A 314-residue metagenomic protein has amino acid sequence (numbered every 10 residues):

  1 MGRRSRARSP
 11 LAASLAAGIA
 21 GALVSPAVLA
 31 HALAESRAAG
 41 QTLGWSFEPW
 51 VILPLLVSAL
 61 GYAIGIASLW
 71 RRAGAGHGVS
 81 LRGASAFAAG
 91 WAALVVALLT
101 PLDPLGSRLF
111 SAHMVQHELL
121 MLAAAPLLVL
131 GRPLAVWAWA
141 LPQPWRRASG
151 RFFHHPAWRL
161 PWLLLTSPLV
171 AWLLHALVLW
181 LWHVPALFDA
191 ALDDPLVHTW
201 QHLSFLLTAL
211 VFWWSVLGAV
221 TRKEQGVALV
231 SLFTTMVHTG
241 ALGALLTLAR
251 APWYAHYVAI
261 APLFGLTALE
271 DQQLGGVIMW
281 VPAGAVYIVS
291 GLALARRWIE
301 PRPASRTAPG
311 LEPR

Functional and structural regions predicted by a protein language model:
M1-A30: N-terminal secretory/membrane targeting signals
G2-R3, S25-R314: Alpha-helical membrane segments of multi-pass proteins
